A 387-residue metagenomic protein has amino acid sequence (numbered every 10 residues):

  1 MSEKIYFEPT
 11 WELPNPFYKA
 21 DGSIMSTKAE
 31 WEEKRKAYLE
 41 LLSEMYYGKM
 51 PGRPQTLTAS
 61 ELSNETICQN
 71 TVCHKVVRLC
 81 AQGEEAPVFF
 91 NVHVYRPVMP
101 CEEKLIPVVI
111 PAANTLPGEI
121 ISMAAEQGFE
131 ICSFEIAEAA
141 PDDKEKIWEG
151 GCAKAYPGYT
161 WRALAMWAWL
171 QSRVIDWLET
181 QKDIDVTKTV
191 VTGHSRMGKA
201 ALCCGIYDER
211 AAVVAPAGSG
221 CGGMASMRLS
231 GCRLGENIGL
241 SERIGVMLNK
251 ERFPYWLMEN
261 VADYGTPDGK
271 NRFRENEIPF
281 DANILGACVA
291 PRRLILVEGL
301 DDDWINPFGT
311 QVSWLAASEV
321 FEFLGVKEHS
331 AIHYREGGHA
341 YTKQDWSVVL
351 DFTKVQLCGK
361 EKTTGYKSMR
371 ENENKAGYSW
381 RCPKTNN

Functional and structural regions predicted by a protein language model:
M1-N91, R96-C101, E209, M258 (+3 more regions): Alpha/beta-hydrolase-fold serine-hydrolase catalytic core, especially in secreted/extracellular enzymes
V92-P100, D176-L178, G265, G269: Aromatic-residue-lined binding/catalytic grooves and analogous aromatic/hydrophobic interfacial grooves in multimeric
E103-V108, Q127-E130, V186-K188, E209-V213 (+2 more regions): Loop/turn elements at helix/coil->beta-strand transitions in domains of secreted/extracellular proteins
K104-T180, G220-S230: Cap/lid segment of the alpha/beta-hydrolase catalytic domain
L116-G118, A139-D142, G198-A200, C221-S226 (+5 more regions): Flexible loop/turn segments at secondary-structure boundaries
F134, T192-H194, P216-A217, V297-G299 (+1 more regions): Generic beta-strand/beta-sheet core signal
R173-R243, R274-E277: Primarily recognizes the serine-hydrolase "nucleophile elbow" in alpha/beta-hydrolase and SGNH/GDSL folds
P216-L285, N306-W314, E322-V326: Mobile cap/lid helix-loop segments that gate and shape the active-site cleft of serine hydrolases
